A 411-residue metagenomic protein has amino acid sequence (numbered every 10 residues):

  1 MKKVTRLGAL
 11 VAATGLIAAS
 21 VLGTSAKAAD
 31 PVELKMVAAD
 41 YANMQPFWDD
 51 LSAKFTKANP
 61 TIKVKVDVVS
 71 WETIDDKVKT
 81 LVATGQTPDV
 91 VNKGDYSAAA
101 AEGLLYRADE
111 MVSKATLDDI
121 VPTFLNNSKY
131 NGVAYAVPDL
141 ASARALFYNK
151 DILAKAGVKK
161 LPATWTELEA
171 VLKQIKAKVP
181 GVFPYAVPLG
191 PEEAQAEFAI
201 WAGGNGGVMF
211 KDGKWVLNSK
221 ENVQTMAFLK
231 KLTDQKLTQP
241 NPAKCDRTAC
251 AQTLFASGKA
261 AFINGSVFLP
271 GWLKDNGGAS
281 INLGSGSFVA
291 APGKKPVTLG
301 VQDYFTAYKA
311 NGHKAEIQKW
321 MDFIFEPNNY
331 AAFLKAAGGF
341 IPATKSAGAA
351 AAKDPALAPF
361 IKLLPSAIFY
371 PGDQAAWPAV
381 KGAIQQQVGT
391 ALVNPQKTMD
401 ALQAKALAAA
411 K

Functional and structural regions predicted by a protein language model:
D50, K54-P122, K129, A154-A163 (+3 more regions): Extracytoplasmic "Venus flytrap"/periplasmic binding protein-like
D89, T116-L153, K295-P296, P365-Q374: A structural signal for short loop-to-beta-strand junctions that line the ligand-binding cleft of periplasmic/secreted
G94-R144, E169, E197-A199, G204 (+2 more regions): Hinge/lid segment of periplasmic solute-binding proteins
Y96-A98, E102, V267-N282, V289-Q386: C-terminal lobe and pocket-closing loops of periplasmic/extracytoplasmic Venus-flytrap solute-binding proteins
G103, A154, D234, L363-K411: Conserved C-terminal helix/tail region of periplasmic/extracytoplasmic solute-binding proteins
D109-T123, F183-L189, N205-M226, K274-I281 (+3 more regions): Short, solvent-exposed loop/beta-turn-alpha elements that line the ligand-binding surface or hinge of extracytoplasmic
Y135-D139, R144, T166-V216, A260: Extracytoplasmic/periplasmic solute-binding protein
L172-Q174, K178, K214-A243: Glycine-centered hinge/linker elements that transmit conformational signals in sensory and ligand-binding systems
